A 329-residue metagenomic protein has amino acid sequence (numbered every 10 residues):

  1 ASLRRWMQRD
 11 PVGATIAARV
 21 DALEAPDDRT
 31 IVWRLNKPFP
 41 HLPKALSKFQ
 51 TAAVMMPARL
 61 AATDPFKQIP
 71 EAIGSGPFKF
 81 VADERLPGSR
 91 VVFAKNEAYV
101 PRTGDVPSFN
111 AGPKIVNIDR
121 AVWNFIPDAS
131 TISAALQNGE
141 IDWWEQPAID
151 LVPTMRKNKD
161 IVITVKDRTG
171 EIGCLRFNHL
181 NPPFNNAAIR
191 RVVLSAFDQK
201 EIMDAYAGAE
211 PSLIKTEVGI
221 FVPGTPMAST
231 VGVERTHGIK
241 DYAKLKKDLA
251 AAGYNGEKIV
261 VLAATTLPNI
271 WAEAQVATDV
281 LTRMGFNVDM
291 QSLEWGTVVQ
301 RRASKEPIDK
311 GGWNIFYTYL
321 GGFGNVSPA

Functional and structural regions predicted by a protein language model:
A1-R9, V32-R34, L42, A135 (+1 more regions): Aromatic- and charge-enriched surface segment that lines or borders ligand/interaction sites
R5, P101-T154, N287: Ligand-site clamp/hinge motif
A14-A61, F66-L86: Surface-exposed binding/hinge segments that line and control ligand-binding clefts or catalytic entry sites
A17-A18, P153-V165, I308-W313, N325-A329: Ligand-binding "clamshell"
I31-W33, G76, S89-V92, I118-N124 (+1 more regions): Short, well-ordered beta-strand elements
F78, S212-A251, T265-A272: Structural transition elements
P87, F125-T131, P147, K246-L320: Ligand/substrate-recognition segments at binding pockets and active sites
L180, F184-T225, A272-E273: Periplasmic-binding protein-like
